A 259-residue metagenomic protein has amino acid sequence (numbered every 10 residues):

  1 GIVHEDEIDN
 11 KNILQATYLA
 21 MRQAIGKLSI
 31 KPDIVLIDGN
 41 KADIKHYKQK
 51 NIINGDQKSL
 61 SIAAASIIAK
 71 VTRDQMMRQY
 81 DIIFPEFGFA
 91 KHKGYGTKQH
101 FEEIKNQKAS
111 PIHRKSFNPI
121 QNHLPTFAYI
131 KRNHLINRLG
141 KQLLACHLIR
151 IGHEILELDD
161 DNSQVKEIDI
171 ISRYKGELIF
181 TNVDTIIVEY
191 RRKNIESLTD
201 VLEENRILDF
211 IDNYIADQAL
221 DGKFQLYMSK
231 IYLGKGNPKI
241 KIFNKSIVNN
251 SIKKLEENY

Functional and structural regions predicted by a protein language model:
G1-E154, Y259: RNase H-like, Mg2+-dependent phosphodiesterase core, and more generally RNA phosphate-backbone-engaging helix-loop
D33, D169, F224: Conserved acidic residues
I44-H46, Q164-I168, Y174-G176: A short, glycine/Asx- and small/polar-enriched loop/turn that sits immediately N-terminal to a beta-strand
Q49, K93, I170, L226-M228: A structural signal for short, well-ordered beta-strand segments
I52, R173, I231-L233: A generic structural motif
L158-D159, S163, D184-K241: Catalytic cores of nucleic-acid endonucleases
I171-I187: Active-site beta-strand-loop-beta-strand hairpin of nuclease catalytic cores that positions key catalytic residues
K230-Y259: Short, low-complexity, polybasic intrinsically disordered segments
